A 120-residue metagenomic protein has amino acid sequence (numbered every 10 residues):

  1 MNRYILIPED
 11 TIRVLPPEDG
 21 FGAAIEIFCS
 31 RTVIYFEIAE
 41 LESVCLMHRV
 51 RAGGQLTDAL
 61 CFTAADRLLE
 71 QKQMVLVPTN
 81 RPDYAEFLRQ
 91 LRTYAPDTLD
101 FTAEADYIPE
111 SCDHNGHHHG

Functional and structural regions predicted by a protein language model:
M1-G22, E86, I108-G116: Anionic N-terminal interaction surfaces
N2, R31, M74: Short, flexible active-site loop motifs that bind/organize anionic cofactors or intermediates
R3-I7, F36, L76-V77: Generic detection of short hydrophobic beta-strand segments and adjacent strand-loop junctions
Y4, A24-E26, C61: Residue-level detector of beta-strand face positions
I7-E9, C29-R31, A65-E70: Glycine-centered tight beta-turn/hairpin loop motif at sheet-sheet or coil-to-beta transitions
T11, E18-V50: Phosphoinositide-binding peripheral membrane targeting modules
E42-G120: Acidic, Ser/Thr- and proline-rich intrinsically disordered linker/docking segments of eukaryotic scaffolds
